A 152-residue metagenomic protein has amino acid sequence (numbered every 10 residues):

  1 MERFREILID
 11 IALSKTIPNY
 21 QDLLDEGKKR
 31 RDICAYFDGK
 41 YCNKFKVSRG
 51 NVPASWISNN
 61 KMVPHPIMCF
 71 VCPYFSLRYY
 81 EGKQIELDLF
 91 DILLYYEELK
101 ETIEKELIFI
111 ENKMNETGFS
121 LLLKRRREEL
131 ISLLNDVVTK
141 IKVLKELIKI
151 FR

Functional and structural regions predicted by a protein language model:
E2-E128, S132-R152: Cysteine-centered metal-binding/redox modules
